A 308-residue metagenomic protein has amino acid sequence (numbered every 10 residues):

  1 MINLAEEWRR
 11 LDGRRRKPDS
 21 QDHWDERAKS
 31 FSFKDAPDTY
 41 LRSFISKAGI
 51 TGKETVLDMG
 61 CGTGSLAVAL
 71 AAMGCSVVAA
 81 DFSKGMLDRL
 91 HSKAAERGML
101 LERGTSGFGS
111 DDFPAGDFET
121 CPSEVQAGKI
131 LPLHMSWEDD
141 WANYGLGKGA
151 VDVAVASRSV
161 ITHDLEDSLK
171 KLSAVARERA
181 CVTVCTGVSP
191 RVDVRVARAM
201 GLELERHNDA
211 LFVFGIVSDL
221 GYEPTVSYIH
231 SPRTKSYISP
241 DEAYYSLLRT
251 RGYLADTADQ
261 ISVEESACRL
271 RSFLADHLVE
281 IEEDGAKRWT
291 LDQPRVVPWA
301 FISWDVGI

Functional and structural regions predicted by a protein language model:
M1-T51: Conserved class I S-adenosyl-L-methionine
K53-G62: Conserved class I S-adenosyl-L-methionine
S65-D140: Class I SAM-dependent methyltransferase SAM/SAH-binding core
V151-E166: A short SAM/SAH-binding and catalytic strip from SAM-dependent methyltransferases
R177-G187: Conserved beta-strand signature within the Rossmann-like core of class I S-adenosyl-L-methionine
C185-L204: Short, glycine-/aromatic-enriched active-site segment of Class I SAM-dependent methyltransferases
R206-G221: Short alpha-helix
Y228-I308: Conserved Class I S-adenosyl-L-methionine
